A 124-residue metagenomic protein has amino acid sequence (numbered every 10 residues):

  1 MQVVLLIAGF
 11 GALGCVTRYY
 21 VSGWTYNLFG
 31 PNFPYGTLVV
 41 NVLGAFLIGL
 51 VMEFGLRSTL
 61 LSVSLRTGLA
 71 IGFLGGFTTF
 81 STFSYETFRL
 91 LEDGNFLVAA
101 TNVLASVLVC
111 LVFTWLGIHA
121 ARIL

Functional and structural regions predicted by a protein language model:
M1-L124: Membrane-interface helix-loop junctions in multi-pass transporters/channels
